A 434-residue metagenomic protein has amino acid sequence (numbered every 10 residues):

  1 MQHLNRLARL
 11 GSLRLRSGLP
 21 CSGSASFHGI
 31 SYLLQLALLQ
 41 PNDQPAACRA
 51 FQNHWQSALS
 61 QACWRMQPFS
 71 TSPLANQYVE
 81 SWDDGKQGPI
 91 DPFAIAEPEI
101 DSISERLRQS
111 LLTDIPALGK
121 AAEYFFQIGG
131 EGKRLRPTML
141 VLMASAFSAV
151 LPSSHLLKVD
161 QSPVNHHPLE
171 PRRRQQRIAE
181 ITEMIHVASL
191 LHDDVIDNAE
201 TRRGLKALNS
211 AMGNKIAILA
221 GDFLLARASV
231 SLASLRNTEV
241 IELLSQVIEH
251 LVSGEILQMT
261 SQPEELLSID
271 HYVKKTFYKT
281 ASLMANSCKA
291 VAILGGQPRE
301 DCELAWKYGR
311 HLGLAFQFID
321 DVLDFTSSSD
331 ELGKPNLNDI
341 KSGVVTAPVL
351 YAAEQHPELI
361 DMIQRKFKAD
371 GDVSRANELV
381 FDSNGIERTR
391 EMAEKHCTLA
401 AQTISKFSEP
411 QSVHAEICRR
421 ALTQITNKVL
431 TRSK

Functional and structural regions predicted by a protein language model:
Q2-K434: All-alpha prenyltransferase/terpene-synthase fold signal
